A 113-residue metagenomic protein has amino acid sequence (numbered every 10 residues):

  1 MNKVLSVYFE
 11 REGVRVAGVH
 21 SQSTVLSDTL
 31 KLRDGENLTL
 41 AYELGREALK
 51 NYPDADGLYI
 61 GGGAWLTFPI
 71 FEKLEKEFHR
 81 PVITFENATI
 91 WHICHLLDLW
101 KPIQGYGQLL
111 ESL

Functional and structural regions predicted by a protein language model:
N2, T67-F71, I90: Short, well-ordered alpha-helical microsegments
N2-G62: Active-site rim beta-loop-alpha module in soluble metabolic enzymes
Y8-R11, E72-E77, L99: Short, solvent-exposed amphipathic alpha-helical segments in soluble enzyme and RNA/protein-processing domains
A17-H20, L74-I93: Short, acidic/small-residue loops that bind anionic groups at enzyme active sites
A48-L49, F71-K73: Short, flexible, glycine/charge-rich loop motifs used to bind or transfer phosphoryl groups or to couple energy/partner
L58-E72: Beta-alpha junction/loop-to-helix N-cap segments that form part of ligand/metal-binding clefts
T84-L113: C-terminal functional extensions of proteins
